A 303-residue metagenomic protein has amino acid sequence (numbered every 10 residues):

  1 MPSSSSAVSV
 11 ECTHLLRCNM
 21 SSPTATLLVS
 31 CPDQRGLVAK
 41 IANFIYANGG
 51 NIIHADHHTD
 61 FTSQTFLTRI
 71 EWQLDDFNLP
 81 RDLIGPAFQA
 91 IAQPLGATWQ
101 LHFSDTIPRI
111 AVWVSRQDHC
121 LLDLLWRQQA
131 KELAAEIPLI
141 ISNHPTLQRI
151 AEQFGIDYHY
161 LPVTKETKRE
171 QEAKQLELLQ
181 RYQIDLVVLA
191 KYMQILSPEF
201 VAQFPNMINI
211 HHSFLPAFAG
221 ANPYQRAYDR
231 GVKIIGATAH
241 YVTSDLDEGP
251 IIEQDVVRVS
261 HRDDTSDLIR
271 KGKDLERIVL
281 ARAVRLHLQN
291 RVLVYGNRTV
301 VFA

Functional and structural regions predicted by a protein language model:
S3-S9: Low-acidity, Ser/Thr- and Arg-rich intrinsically disordered low-complexity segments
S21-P108: A conserved regulatory-domain signal marking ACT and ACT-like small-molecule sensing domains and adjacent regulatory
I110-H119: Short, glycine-rich nucleotide/cofactor-binding loops
H119-A130: Histidine-anchored nucleotide/phosphate-binding helix
A135-T146: Short internal beta-strands
H144, T167-Q171, Y182-A303: Donor/substrate-binding cores of folate-linked one-carbon enzymes
E152, I156-Y182: Adenosine-nucleotide cofactor-binding segment
